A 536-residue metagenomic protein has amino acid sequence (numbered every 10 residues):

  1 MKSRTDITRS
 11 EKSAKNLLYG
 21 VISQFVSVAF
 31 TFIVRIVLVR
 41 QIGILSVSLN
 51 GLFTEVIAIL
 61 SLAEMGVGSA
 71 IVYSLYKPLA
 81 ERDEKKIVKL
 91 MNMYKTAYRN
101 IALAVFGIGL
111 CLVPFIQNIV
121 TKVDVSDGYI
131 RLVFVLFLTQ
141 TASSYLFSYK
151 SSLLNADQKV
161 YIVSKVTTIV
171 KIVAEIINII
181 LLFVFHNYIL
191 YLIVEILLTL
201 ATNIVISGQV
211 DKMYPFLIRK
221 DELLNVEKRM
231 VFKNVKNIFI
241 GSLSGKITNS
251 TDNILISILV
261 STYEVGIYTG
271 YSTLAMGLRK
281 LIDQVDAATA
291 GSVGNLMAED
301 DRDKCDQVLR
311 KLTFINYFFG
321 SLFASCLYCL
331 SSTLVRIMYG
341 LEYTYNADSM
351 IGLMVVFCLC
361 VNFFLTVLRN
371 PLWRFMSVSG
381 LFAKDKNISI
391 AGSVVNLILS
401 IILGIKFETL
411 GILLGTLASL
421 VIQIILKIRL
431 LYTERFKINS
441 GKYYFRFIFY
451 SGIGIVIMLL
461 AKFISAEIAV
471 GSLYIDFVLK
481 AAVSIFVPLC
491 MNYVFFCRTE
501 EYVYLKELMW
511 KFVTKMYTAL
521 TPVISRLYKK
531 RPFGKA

Functional and structural regions predicted by a protein language model:
M1-R4, K462-A536: Membrane-proximal transmembrane or re-entrant/amphipathic helices at the cytosolic face
M1-S13, I189, I206-S250, I254 (+5 more regions): Interhelical loop/hinge segments that connect adjacent transmembrane helices in multipass membrane
I7, I116-L136, Y328-F364, F436 (+1 more regions): Interfacial segments at transmembrane-helix termini and the short loops linking adjacent helices
K15-R35, V170, V194-I206, V210 (+7 more regions): Transmembrane helical elements of multi-pass membrane transporters/channels
L38-L62, L90, L192-I193, E227-N234 (+4 more regions): Interfacial/gating helices of multi-pass transporter permease domains
V39-S46, Y161, I172-I204, A383 (+3 more regions): Membrane-interface helix-loop junctions in multi-pass transport and translocation proteins
M65-E81, N155-A156, Y214-P215, Y271 (+2 more regions): Helix-loop junctions and terminal segments of transmembrane helices in multi-pass membrane transport/translocation
T96-S250, A391: Hydrophobic transmembrane helix module of multi-pass membrane transport proteins
